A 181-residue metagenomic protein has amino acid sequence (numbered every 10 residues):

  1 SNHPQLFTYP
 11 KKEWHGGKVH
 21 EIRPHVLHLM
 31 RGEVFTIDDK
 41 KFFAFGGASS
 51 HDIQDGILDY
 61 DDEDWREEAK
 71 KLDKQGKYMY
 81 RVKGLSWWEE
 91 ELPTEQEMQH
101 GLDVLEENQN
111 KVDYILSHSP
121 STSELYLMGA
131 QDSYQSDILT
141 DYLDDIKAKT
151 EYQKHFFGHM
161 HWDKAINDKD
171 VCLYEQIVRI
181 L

Functional and structural regions predicted by a protein language model:
S1-I37, G129-D144, A148-K149, H155 (+1 more regions): Core catalytic region of metal-dependent phosphoesterases/phosphodiesterases, especially metallo-beta-lactamase-like
S1-Y9, V34-F35, S50-I53, S121-L125 (+1 more regions): Active-site environment of divalent metal-dependent phosphoester hydrolases
G17, P24, I37-S133, D137: Active-site-proximal loop/helix segment associated with metal-binding centers of metalloenzymes
F42, F156-L181: C-terminal capping/extension of enzyme domains
N110, T150-E151: Alpha-helical hydrophobic/aromatic positions enriched in membrane-embedded helices and signal peptides
